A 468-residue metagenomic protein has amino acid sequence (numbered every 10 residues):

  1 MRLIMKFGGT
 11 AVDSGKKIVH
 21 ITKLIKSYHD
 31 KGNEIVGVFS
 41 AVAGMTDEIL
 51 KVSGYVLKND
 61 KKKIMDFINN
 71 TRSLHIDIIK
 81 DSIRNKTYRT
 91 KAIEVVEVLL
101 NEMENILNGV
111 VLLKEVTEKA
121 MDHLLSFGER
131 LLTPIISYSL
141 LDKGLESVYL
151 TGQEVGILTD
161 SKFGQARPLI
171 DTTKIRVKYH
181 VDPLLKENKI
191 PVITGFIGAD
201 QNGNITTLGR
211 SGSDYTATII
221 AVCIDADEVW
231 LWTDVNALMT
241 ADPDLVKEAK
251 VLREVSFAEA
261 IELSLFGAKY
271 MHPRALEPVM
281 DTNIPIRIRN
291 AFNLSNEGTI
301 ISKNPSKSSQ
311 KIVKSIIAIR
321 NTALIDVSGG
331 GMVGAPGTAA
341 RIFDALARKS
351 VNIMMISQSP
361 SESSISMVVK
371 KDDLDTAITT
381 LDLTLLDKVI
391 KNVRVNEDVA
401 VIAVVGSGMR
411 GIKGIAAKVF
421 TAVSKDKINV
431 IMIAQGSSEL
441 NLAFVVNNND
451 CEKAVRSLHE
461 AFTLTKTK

Functional and structural regions predicted by a protein language model:
M1-H272, L276, V368, V445-N447 (+1 more regions): Nucleotide/pyrophosphate-binding catalytic subdomain
K31, K143, T282, K349 (+1 more regions): Conserved dinucleotide-binding and phosphotransfer motif residues
Q201-N202, T240-A241, R287-R289, E297 (+1 more regions): Short helix/loop capping segments that flank catalytic or ligand/cofactor-binding pockets
E228-W232, I286-I288, M354: Short hydrophobic alpha-helical runs that function as membrane-insertion/retention elements
I284, F292: Active-site phosphate/pyrophosphate-binding segments
S295-K468: A conserved regulatory-domain signal marking ACT and ACT-like small-molecule sensing domains and adjacent regulatory
